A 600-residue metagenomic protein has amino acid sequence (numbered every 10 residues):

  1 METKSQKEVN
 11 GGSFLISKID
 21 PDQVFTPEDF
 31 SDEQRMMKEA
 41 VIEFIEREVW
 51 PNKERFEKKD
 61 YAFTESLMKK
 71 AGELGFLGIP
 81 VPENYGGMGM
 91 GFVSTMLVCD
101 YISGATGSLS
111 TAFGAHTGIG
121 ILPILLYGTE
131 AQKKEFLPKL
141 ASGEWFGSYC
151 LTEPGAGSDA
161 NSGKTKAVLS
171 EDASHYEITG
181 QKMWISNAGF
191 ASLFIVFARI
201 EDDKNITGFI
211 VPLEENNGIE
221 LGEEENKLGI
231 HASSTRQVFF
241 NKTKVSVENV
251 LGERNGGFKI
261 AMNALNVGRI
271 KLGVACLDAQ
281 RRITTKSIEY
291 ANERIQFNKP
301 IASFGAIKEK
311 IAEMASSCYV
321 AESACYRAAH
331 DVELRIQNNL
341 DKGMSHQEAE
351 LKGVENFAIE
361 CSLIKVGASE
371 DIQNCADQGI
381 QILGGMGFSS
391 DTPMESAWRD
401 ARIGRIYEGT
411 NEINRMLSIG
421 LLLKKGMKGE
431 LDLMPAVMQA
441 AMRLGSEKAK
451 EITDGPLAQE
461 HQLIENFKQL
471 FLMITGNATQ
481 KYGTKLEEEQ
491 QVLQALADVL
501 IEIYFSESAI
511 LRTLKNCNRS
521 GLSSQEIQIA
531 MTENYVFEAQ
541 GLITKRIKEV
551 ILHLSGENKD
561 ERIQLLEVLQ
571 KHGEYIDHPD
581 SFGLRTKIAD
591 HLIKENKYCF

Functional and structural regions predicted by a protein language model:
M1-G114, Y127, A131-E135, K139-S142 (+5 more regions): Amphipathic, small/basic residue-rich leader segments at the start of a protein or domain
E2, P27-F30, M37, E220-E322 (+5 more regions): Glycine-rich beta->alpha junctions and the first turn(s) of the following alpha-helix
E2-T26, L97, N263, C375 (+2 more regions): Glycine-rich phosphate/cofactor-binding loops in nucleotide/flavin-utilizing enzymes
K53-K58, Y319-G367, I380-Q381, G483 (+2 more regions): C-terminal helix-coil-helix/basic helical segment that borders enzyme active sites and/or dimer interfaces and provides
G104-G107, A156, M183-G189, I403-E408: Glycine-rich phosphate/pyrophosphate-binding beta-alpha loops
T165-L169: A structural signal for short hydrophobic beta-strand segments in well-ordered beta-sheet cores
S174-E220: A short core secondary-structure module
L444-A449, G455-F600: C-terminal amphipathic alpha-helical interaction region
